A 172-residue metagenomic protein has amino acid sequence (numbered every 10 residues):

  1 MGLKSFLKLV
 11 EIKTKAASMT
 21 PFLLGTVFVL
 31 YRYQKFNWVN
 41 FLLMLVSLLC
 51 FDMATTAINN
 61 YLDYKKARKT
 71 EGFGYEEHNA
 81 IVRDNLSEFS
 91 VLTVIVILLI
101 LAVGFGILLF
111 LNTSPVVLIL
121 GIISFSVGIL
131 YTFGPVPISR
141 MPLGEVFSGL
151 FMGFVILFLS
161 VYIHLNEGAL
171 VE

Functional and structural regions predicted by a protein language model:
M1-P21, Y131-G144: Cytosolic-side membrane-entry/anchor segment at the start of a transmembrane helix
A17-M19, I58, K69, T93-V94 (+2 more regions): Generic hydrophobic alpha-helical membrane-span motif
F22-L24, F28-Y61, L118-I129, A169-E172: Membrane-embedded alpha-helical segments that form the functional core of polytopic membrane enzymes, especially those
G25, V29, Y33, N59 (+4 more regions): Membrane-water interface at transmembrane helix exits
F51, T55-L99: Aspartate-rich (DDxxD/NDxxD/DxxxD) Mg2+/diphosphate-binding motifs and their adjoining helix-loop segments
N79-G168: Intramembrane alpha-helical segments
